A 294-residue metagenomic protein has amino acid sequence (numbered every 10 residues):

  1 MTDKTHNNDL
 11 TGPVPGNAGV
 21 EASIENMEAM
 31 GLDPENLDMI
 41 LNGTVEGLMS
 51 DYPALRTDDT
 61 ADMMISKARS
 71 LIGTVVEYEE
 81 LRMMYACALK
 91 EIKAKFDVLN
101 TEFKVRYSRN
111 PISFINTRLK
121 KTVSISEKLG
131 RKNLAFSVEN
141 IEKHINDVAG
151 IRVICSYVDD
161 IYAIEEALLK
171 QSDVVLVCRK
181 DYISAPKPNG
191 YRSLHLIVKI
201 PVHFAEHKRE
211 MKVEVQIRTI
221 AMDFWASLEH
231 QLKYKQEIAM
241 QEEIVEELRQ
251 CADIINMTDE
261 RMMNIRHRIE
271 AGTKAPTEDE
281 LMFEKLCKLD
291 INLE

Functional and structural regions predicted by a protein language model:
K4-L55: Intrinsically disordered, low-complexity terminal tails and inter-domain linkers enriched for S/T/G/P/D/E
L37, L41-L89, F96-E102, V213-E294: An acidic, glycine-/histidine-flanked metal-binding catalytic module
L71-L81, N110-L119, I145-D147, H203-Q216: Short charge-dense sequence patches
E79-I125, G130-N140, D147: Active-site acidic/histidine clusters and adjacent loop/turn architecture that either coordinate catalytic ions
N133-V138, G150, I161-Y162, S184: Accessory alpha/beta interaction modules
E142, C155-N264: Long beta-strand-rich cores associated with HINT superfamily self-processing modules
V148-I154: Terminal, regulation- and interaction-focused segments at domain boundaries
